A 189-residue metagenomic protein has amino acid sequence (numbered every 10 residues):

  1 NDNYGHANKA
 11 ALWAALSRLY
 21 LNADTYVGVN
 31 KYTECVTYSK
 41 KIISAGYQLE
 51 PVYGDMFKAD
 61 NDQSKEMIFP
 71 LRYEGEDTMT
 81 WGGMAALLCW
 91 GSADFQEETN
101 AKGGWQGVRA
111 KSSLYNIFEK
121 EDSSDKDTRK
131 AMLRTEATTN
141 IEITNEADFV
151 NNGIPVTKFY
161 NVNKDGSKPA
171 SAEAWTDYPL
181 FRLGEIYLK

Functional and structural regions predicted by a protein language model:
N1, L16, Y20: Substrate-binding cleft of carbohydrate-active enzyme catalytic domains
N1-A11: Aromatic-lined, polymer-binding surfaces characteristic of secreted/periplasmic polysaccharide-degrading enzymes
Y4, K41-S44, Q48-K189: Elongated scaffold/linker segments in the mid-to-C-terminal portions of large proteins
K9, W13, V36-S39: Extracytoplasmic/secreted envelope proteins and their assembly/folding machinery, especially bacterial periplasmic
N22-V29: Short coil/turn linking the two alpha-helices of tandem helical-hairpin repeats
